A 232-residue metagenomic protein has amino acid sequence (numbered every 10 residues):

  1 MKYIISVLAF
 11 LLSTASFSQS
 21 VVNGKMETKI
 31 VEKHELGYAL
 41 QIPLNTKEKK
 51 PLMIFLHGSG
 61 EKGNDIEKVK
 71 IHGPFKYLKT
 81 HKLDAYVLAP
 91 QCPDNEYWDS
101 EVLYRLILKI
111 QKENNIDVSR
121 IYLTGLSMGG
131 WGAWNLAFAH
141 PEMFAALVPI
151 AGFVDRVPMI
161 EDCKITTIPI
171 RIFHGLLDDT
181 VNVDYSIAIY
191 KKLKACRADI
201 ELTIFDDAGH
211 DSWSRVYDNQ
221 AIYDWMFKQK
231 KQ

Functional and structural regions predicted by a protein language model:
Y3, S16-L52, L126, W131 (+4 more regions): A domain-start/cap signature at the N-terminus of enzymes
S6-T14: Bacterial N-terminal signal peptides
L44-E48, N95-M128, P141: Gly/Ser-rich "nucleophile elbow"/oxyanion-hole loop immediately N-terminal to the catalytic nucleophile in hydrolases
K50-L52, L56-Y104: Active-site machinery of serine-nucleophile hydrolases
I54-G58, A151, H174: The conserved beta1-alpha1 loop
L123-G125, I150, F173: Short beta-strand immediately N-terminal to the catalytic nucleophile in serine-hydrolase-like folds
E142-V154: A conserved short beta-strand
R171-F173, D179-Q232: C-terminal catalytic histidine-bearing segment of alpha/beta-hydrolase fold enzymes
